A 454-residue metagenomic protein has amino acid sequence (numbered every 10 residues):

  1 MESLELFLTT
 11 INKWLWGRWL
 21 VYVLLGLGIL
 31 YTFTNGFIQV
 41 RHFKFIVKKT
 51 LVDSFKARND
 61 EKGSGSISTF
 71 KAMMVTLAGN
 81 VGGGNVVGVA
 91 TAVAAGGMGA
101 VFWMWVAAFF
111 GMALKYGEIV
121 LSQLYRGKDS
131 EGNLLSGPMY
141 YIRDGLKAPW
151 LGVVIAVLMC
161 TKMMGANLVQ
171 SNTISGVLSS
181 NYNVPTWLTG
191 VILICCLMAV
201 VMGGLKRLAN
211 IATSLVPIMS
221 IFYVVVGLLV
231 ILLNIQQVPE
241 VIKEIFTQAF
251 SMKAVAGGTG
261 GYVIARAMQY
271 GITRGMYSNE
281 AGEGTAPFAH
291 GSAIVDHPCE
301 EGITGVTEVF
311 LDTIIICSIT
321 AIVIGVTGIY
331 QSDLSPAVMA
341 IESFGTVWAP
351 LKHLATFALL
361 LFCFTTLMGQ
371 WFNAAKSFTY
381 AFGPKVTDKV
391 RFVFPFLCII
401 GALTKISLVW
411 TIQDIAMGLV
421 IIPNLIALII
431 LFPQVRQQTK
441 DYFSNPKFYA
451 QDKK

Functional and structural regions predicted by a protein language model:
M1-G79, G83, A94-A100, L232 (+2 more regions): N-terminal alpha-helical transmembrane segments of multi-pass membrane transport and channel/translocase proteins
S3-L4, T34-Q39, G84-V89, M164-S175 (+5 more regions): Transmembrane helix-loop junctions in multi-pass membrane proteins
V21-L27, I67-T76, K147-T161, V191-I192 (+4 more regions): Select transmembrane alpha-helical segments in multipass membrane proteins
V23-L30, T34-V47, N172-L178, P185-F246 (+3 more regions): Membrane-interface loop-to-helix entry segments
L30-T32, A107-G132, P138-V201, F357-L367: Helix-loop-helix module between adjacent transmembrane segments
I38-I67, T91-M98, A113-L146, Y330-T346 (+2 more regions): Flexible loop linkers connecting adjacent transmembrane helices in multi-pass alpha-helical membrane transporters
R58-V93, L121-M139, R143, V157 (+1 more regions): Alpha-helical membrane segments and immediately flanking helix-loop junctions that form or couple to the substrate/ion
Y116-R126, L228-E244, M252, A256-T259 (+2 more regions): Extracellular/periplasmic helix-exit of transmembrane alpha-helices
